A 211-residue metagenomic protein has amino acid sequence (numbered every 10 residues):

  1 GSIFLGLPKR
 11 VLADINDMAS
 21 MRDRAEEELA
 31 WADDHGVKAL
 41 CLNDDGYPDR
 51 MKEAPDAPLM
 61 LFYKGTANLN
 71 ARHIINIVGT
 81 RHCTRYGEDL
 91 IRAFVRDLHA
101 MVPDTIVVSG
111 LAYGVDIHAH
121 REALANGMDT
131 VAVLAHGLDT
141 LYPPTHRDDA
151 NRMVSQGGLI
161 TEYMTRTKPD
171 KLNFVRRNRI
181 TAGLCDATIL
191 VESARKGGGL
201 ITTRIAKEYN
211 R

Functional and structural regions predicted by a protein language model:
G1-G46: Short, small/acidic-rich helices and loops at N termini and domain boundaries of DNA replication/processing enzymes
D33-H35, A39-R211: Glycine-biased, small-residue-rich flexible motifs in mid-sequence functional cores and linkers
